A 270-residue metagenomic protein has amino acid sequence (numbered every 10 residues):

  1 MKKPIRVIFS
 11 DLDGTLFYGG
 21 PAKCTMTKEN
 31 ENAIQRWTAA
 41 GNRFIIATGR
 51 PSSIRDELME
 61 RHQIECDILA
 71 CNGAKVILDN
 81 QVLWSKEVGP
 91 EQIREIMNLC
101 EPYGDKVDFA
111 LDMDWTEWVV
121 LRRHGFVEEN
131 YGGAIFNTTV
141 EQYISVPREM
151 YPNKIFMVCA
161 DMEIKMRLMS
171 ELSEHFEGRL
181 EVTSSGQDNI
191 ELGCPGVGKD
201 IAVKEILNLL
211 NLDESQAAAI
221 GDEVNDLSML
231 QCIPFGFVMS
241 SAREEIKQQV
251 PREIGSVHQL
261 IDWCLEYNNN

Functional and structural regions predicted by a protein language model:
K2-I8, N32-N42, H175-F176: A short, Lys/Arg-enriched amphipathic alpha-helix followed by its capping loop at the start of a domain
K3-V7, T27, E191-N270: Mg2+-dependent phosphoryl-transfer enzymes with acidic/Ser/Thr/Gly-rich catalytic loops
P4-A22, L230: Asp-based phosphoryl-transfer active-site loop
I5, G41, E65, P152-N153 (+2 more regions): Short, well-ordered alpha-helix to beta-strand connector turns
T27-V127: Active-site phosphate-binding/coordination module
F44, V107-F109, V182, G236 (+1 more regions): Hydrophobic beta-strand scaffold residues
E65-N72, K86, E129-G132, G236-S241 (+1 more regions): Short hydrophobic/aromatic-enriched beta-strand-loop microsegments
K106-I220, S228, C232, S241: Conserved acidic, metal-coordinating active-site core of Asp-based, Mg2+-dependent phosphoryl-transfer enzymes
